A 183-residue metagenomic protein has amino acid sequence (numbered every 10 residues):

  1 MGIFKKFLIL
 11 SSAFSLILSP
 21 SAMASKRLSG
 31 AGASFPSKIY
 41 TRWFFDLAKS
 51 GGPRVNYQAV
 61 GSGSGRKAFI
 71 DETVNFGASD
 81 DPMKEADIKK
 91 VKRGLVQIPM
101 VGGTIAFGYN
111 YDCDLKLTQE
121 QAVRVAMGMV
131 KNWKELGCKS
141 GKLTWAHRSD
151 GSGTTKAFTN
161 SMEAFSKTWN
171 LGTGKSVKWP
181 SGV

Functional and structural regions predicted by a protein language model:
M1-I9: Bacterial N-terminal signal peptides that target proteins for export
G2, A22-M23: General helical secondary-structure elements
F7-L8, S19, V177-P180: Residue-level detector of intrinsically disordered/flexible regions characterized by low predicted structural confidence
S12, L16-P20: Hydrophobic core
A24-V183: Flexible loop/hinge segments at secondary-structure junctions
